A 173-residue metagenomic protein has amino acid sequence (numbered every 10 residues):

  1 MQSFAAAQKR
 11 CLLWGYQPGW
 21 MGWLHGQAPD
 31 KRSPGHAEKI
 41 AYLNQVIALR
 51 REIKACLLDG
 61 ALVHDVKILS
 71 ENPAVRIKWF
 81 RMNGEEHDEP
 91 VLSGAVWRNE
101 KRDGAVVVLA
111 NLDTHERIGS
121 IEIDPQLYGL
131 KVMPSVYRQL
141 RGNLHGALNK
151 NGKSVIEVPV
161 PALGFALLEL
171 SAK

Functional and structural regions predicted by a protein language model:
M1-P134, R138: Active-site-proximal substrate-binding groove within the catalytic cores of carbohydrate-active enzymes
H115-I123, H145-N149, E157-P159: Short, exposed beta-strand "edge-strand" segments with a Pro/Gly-rich flavor and a Y/T-containing core
P134-V155: Solvent-exposed beta-strand/loop surfaces of large extracellular or lumenal domains
L148-K173: C-terminal beta-strand-rich structural cap/linker in extracellular carbohydrate-active enzymes
